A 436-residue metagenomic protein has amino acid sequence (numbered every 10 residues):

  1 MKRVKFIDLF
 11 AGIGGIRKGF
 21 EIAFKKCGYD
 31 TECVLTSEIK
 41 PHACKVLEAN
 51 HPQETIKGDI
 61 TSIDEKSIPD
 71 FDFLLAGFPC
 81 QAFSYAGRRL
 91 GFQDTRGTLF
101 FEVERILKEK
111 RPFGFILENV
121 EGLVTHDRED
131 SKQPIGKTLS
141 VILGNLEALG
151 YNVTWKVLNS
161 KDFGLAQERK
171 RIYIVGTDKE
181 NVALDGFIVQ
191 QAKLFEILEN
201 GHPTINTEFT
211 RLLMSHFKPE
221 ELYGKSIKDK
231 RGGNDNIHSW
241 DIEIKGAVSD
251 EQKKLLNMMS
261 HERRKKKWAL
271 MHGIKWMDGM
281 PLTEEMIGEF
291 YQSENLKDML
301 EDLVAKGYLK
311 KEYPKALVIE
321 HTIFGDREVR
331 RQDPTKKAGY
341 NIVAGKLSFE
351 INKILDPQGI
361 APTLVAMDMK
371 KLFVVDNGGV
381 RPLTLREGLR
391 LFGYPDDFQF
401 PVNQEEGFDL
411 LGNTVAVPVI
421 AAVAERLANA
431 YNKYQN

Functional and structural regions predicted by a protein language model:
M1-G114, V120-S140, E147: Core alpha/beta nucleotide-donor-binding catalytic domains of modification enzymes
F6, R169-R171, A361: Extracellular structured ligand-interaction cores
K57, E121, Y151-D162: Conserved S-adenosyl-L-methionine
Q81-A86, L123-H126, G164-E168, N181-D185 (+1 more regions): Short catalytic/ligand-binding loop motif for oxyanion handling, primarily in non-cytosolic enzymes, centered on
L139-V157, D178-E180: A SAM-dependent methyltransferase catalytic signature shared across enzymes that methylate proteins
L165-G246, D250-L256: Flexible, glycine-/basic-rich loop-and-beta segments that form/coincide with the SAM-dependent methyltransferase
I242-N436: C-terminal target-recognition/interaction regions appended to catalytic cores
